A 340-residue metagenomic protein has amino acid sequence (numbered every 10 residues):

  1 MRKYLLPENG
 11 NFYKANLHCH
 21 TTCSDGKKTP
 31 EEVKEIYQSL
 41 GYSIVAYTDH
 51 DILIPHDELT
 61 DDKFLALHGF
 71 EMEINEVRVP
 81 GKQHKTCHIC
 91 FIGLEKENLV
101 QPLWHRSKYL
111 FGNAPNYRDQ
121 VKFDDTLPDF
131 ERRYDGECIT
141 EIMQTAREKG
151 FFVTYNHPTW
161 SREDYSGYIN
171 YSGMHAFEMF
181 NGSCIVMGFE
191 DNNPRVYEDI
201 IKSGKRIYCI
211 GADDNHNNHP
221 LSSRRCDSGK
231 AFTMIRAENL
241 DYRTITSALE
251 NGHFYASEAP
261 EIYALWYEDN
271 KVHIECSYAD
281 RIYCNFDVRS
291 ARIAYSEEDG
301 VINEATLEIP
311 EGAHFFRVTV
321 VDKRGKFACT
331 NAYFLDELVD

Functional and structural regions predicted by a protein language model:
M1-F12, G204-Y208, D213-D340: C-terminal functional module detector
R2-F152, N156, E163-Y165, N170-S172 (+3 more regions): A metal-dependent hydrolase metal-coordination microenvironment
H18-C19, D124, P128, T159 (+4 more regions): Generic, low-specificity signal for short hydrophobic/alpha-helical stretches with a mild N-terminal bias, encompassing
I36, I44, I52-I54, I74 (+14 more regions): Weak global preference for isoleucine
Q38, R147, I201-K202, E250: Alpha-helix boundary recognition
G93-L103, R118-K122, D199-I207, Y255-Y263 (+1 more regions): Short secondary-structure transition/capping segments
H157-T159, D213: Short, well-ordered beta-to-alpha junction loops that form the rim of enzyme active sites and present histidine/acidic
M174-S223, K230: Metallocarboxypeptidase
